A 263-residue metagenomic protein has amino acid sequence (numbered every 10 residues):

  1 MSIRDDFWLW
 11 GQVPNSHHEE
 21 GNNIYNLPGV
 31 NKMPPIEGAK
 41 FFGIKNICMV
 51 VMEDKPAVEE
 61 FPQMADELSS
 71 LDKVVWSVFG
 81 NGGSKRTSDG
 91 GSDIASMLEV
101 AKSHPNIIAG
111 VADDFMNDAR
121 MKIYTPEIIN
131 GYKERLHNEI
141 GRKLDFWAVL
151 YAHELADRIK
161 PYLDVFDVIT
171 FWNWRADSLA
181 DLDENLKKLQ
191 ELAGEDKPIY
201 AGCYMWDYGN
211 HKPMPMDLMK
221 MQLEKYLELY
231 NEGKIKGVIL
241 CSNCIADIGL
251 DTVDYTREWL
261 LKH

Functional and structural regions predicted by a protein language model:
M1-H263: Glycan-processing catalytic domains of CAZymes
